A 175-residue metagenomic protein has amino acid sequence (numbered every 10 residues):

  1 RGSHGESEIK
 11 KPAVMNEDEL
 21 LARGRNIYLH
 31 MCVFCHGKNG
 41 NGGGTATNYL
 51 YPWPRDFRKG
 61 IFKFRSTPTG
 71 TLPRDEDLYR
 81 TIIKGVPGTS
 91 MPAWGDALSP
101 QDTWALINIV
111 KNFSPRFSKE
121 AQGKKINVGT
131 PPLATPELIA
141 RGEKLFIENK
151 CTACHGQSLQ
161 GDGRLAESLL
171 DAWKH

Functional and structural regions predicted by a protein language model:
R1-I27, F117-I147: Electrostatic cytochrome c docking/interface patches
R1-L20, V33-R58: Accessory recognition modules or surfaces
P12, T45, S66, W94 (+1 more regions): Conserved short-loop catalytic and cofactor-binding motifs
A22-N26, H30-V33, R55, E76 (+5 more regions): Solvent-exposed, polar/charged alpha-helical surfaces in well-ordered, non-transmembrane soluble domains, broadly
R25, L29-P52, G88, S114-E120 (+1 more regions): Periplasmic/extracellular electron-transfer cofactor-ligation site, primarily the c-type cytochrome heme-c attachment
N48-K111, E167-H175: Extracytoplasmic electron-transfer domains, predominantly the class I c-type cytochrome c fold
T67-T81, K119-G129, E148-H155: Short, surface-exposed, charge-dense and proline/glycine-enriched linear segments
D77-G85, I126-A140, G156-L165: Hydrophobic transmembrane alpha-helix bundles
